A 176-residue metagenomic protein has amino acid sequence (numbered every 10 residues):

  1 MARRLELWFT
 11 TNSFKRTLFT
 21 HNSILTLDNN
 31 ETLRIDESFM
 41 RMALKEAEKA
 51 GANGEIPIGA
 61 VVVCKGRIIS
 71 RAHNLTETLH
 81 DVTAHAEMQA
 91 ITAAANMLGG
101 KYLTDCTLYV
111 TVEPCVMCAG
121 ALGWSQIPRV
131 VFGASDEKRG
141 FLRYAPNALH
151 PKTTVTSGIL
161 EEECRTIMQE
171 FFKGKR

Functional and structural regions predicted by a protein language model:
R3-R4, R16: Basic polycationic patches enriched in arginine
F9-A50, P114, G120-R176: Zinc-dependent deaminase
I58-V63: Short beta-strand scaffold segments in enzyme catalytic cores
I69-T76, K152: Short beta->alpha transition motifs characteristic of CBS
L75-M88: A short, polar/charged loop-to-alpha-helix boundary motif
G100-V112: Immediate flanking context of iron-sulfur cluster ligation sites
